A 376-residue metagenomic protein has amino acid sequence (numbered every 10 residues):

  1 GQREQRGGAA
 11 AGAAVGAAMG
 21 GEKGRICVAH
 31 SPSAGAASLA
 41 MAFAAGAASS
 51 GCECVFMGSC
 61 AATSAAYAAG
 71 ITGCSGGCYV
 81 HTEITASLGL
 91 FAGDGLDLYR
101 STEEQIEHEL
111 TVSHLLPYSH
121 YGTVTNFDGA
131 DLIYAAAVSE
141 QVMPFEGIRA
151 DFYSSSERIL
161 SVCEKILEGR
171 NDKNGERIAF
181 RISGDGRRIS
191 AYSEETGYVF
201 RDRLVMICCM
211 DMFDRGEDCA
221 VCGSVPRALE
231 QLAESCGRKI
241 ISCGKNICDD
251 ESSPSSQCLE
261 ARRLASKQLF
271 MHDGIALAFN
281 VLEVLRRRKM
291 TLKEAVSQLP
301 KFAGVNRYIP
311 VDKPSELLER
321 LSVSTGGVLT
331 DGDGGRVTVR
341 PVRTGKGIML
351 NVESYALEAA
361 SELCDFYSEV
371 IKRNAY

Functional and structural regions predicted by a protein language model:
G1-G12: Positively charged, low-complexity intrinsically disordered leader regions
A11-G12, T85-I178, S193: Gly/Ser/Thr-enriched, mixed-charge loops and adjacent short helices that form phosphate/oxyanion-binding elements
A11-V15, F43, A65-A68, C163 (+2 more regions): Buried hydrophobic packing segments
G24-L88, E164-Y198: N-terminal small/polar loop signature for handling phosphorylated ligands or for N-terminal nucleophile
G24-S31, R149-S154, A265, M349-N351: Short glycine-rich or small-residue beta-strand-to-loop segments that form or flank ligand, phosphate, metal/Fe-S
G95-L116, R203-S235: Glycine-rich phosphate-binding loop plus the immediately following alpha-helix
G184-R187, E194-G197, R201, M212-Y376: Phosphate-binding and adjacent anionic-ligand microenvironments
